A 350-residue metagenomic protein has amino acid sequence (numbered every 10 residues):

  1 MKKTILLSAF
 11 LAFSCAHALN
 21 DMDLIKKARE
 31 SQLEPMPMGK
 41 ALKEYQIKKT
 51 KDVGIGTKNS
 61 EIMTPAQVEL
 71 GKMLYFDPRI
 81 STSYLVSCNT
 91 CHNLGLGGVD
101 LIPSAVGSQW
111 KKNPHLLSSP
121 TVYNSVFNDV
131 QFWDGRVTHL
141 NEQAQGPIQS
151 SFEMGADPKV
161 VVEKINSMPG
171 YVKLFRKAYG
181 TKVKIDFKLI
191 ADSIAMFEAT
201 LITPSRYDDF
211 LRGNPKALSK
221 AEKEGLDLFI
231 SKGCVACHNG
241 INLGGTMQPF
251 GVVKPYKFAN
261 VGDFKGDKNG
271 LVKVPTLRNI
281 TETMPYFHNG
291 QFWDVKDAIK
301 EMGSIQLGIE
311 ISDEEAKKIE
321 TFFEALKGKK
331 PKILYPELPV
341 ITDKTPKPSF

Functional and structural regions predicted by a protein language model:
K2-S8: Sec-dependent signal peptide recognition, specifically the positively charged N-region followed immediately by
A9-H17: Hydrophobic h-region of N-terminal signal peptides that target proteins for export in Gram-negative bacteria
L19-G146, D208-E301, L307-E310, I333-F350: Short glycine/threonine-rich turn/loop motifs
L94, S125, D129, Q143-P147 (+3 more regions): Mid-sequence acidic-hydrophobic segments that form the walls of catalytic/ligand-binding cavities or oligomerization
F127, M154-K159: Short sequence/structural segments immediately N-terminal
E153, T203, C234, Y286 (+1 more regions): Intrinsically disordered or highly flexible coil/loop and linker segments, enriched in small and charged/polar residues
P158-S205, Q291-F350: C-terminal capping alpha-helices of c-type cytochrome domains
